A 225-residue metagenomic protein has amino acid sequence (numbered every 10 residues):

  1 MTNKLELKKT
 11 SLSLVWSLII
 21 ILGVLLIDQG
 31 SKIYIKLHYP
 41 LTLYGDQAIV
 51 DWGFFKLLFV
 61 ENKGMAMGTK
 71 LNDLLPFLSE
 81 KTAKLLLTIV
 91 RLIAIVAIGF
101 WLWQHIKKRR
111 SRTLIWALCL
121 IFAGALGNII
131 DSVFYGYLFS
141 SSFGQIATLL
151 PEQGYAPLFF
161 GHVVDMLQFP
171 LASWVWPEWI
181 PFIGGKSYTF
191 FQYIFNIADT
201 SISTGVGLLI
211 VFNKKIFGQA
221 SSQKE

Functional and structural regions predicted by a protein language model:
M1-E225: Alpha-helical transmembrane bundles and membrane-interface segments of multipass inner-membrane proteins
